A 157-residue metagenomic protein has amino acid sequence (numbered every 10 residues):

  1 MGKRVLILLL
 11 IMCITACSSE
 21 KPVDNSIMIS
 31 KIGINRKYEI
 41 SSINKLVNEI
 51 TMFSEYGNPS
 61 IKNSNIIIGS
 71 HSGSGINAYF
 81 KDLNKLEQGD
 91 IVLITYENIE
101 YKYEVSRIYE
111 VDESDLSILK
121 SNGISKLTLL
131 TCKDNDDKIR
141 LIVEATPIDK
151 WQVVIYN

Functional and structural regions predicted by a protein language model:
M1-S19: Sec-dependent N-terminal signal peptides of Gram-positive bacterial secreted proteins and lipoproteins
C17-N157: Solvent-exposed, non-transmembrane regions of membrane-associated and secreted proteins
